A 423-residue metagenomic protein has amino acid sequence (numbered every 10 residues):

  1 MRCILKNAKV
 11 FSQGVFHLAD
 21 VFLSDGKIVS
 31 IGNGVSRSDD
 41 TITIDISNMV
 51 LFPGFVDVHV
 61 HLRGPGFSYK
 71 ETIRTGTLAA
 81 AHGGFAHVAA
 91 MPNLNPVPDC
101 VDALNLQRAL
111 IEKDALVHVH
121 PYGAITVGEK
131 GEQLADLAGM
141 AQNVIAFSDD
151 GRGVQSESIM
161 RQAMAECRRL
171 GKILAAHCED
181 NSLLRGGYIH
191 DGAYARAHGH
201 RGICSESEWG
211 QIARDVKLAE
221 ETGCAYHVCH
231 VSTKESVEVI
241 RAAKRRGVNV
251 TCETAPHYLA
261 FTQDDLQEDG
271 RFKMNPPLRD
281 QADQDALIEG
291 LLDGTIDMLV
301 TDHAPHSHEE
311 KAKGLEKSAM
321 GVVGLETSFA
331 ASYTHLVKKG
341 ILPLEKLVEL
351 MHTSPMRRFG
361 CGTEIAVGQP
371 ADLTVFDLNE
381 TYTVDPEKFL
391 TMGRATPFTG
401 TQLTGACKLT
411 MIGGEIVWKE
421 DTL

Functional and structural regions predicted by a protein language model:
M1-P53: Histidine-rich, glycine-flanked metal-binding segment
A8, G26, N48, H59 (+13 more regions): Divalent metal-coordination and catalytic microenvironments
A8, G314-K317, V367-L423: C-terminal cap of metal-dependent C-N hydrolases
M49-D114: Metal-associated gating/positioning segment near the N- to mid-region
V58-E71, L94, H120-E132, G151 (+1 more regions): Active-site mouth loops of central-metabolism enzymes
A109-I125: A glycine-rich helix N-cap at a beta->alpha junction
L134-L299: Histidine/acidic residue-rich metal-binding segments in metalloenzymes
A197-A225, M298-L299, A304-N379: His/Asp/Glu-enriched, well-ordered alpha-helical/loop segment that forms or immediately abuts the divalent-metal
